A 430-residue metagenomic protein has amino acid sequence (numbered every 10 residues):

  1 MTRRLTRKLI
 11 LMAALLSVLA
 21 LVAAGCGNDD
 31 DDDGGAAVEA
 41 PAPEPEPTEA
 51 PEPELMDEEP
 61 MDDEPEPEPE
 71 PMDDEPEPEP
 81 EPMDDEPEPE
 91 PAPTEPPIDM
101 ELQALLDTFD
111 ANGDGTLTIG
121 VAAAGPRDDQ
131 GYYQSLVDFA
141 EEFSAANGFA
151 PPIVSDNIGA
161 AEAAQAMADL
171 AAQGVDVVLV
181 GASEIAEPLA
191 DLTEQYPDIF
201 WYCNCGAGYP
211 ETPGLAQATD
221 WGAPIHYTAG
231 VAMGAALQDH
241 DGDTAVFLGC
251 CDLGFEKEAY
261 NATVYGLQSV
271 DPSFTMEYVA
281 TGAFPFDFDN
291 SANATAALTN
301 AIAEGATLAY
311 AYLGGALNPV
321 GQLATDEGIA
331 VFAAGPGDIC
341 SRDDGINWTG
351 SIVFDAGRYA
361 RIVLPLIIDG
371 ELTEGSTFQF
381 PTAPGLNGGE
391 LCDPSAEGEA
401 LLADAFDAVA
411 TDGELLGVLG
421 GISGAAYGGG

Functional and structural regions predicted by a protein language model:
T2-A13: Bacterial N-terminal signal peptides that target proteins for export
L16-L19: Subset of Sec-pathway N-terminal targeting signals
V22-G25: C-terminal motif of bacterial Sec signal peptides marking the signal peptidase cleavage site
G27-D29: Bacterial signal peptide processing site
D31-D33: Low-complexity, intrinsically disordered activation/interaction regions
G35-E39, P43-P45, E49-G430: A residue-level marker of the well-folded mature domains of exported/periplasmic proteins
